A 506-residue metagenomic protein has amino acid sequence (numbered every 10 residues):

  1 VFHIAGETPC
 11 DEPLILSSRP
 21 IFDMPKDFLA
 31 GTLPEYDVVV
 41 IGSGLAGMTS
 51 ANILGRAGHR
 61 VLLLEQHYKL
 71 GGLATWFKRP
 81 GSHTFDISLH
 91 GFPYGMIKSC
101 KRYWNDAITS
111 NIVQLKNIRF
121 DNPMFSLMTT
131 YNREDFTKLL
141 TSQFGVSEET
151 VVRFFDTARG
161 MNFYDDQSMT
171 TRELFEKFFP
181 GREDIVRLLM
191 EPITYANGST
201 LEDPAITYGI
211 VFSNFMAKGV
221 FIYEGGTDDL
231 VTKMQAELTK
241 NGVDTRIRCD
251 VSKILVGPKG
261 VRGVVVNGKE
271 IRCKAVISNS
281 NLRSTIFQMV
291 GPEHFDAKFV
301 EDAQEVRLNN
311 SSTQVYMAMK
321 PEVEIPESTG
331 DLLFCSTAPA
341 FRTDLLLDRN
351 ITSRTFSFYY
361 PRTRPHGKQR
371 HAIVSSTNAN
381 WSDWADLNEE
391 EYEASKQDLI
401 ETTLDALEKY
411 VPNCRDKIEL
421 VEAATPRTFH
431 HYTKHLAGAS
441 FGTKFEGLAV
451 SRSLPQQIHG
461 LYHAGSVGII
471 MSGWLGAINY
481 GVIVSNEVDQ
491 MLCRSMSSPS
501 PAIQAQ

Functional and structural regions predicted by a protein language model:
V1-V38, R56-A57, L448, P499-Q506: Extreme N-terminal leader/targeting segments of oxidoreductases
C10-R19, S252-G367: Mid-domain catalytic core of redox enzymes that form a hydrophobic substrate pocket/lid adjacent to a catalytic redox
F22-V146: N-terminal glycine-rich phosphate/pyrophosphate-binding loop and immediately adjacent elements
P123-A205: Rossmann-like flavin
R187-A196, P412-M471: A glycine-rich dinucleotide-binding beta-alpha-beta segment and adjacent secondary-structure elements that constitute
F212-R262: Helical element adjacent to the flavin cofactor pocket in flavoenzyme catalytic cores
P321-R427: C-terminal segments that line or cap access tunnels to active or ligand-binding sites in enzymes and enzyme-associated
S466-V488: A conserved FAD-binding loop/helix module that cradles the flavin
